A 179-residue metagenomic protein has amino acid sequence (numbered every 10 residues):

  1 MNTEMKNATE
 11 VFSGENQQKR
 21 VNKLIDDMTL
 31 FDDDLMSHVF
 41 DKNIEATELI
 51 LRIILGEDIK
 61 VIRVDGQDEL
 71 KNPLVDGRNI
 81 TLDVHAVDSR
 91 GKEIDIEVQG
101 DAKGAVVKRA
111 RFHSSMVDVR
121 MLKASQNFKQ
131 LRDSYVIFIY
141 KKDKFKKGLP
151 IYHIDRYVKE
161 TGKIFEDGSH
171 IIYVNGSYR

Functional and structural regions predicted by a protein language model:
M1-R179: Elongated, amphipathic alpha-helical interaction scaffolds
